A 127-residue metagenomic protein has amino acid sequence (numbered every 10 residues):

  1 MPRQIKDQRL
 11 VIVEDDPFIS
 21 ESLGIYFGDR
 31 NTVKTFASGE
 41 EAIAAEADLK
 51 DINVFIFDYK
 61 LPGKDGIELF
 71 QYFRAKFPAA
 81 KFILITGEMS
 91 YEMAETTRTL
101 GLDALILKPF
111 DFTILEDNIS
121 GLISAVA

Functional and structural regions predicted by a protein language model:
E14: Conserved acidic carboxylate
P17-T35: Two-component/phosphorelay signaling modules centered on CheY-like receiver
T35-V54: Acidic, metal-coordinating helix/loop segments flanking the phosphotransfer/catalytic sites of two-component signaling
S38, D65-E68: Acidic catalytic/metal-coordinating carboxylates
D58, T86: Active-site residues of response regulator receiver
P62: The feature encodes the CheY-like receiver
E68, M89-A104: Alpha4 helix (beta4-alpha4-beta5 surface) of REC/receiver domains from two-component response regulators
F110-I119: C-terminal output helix
